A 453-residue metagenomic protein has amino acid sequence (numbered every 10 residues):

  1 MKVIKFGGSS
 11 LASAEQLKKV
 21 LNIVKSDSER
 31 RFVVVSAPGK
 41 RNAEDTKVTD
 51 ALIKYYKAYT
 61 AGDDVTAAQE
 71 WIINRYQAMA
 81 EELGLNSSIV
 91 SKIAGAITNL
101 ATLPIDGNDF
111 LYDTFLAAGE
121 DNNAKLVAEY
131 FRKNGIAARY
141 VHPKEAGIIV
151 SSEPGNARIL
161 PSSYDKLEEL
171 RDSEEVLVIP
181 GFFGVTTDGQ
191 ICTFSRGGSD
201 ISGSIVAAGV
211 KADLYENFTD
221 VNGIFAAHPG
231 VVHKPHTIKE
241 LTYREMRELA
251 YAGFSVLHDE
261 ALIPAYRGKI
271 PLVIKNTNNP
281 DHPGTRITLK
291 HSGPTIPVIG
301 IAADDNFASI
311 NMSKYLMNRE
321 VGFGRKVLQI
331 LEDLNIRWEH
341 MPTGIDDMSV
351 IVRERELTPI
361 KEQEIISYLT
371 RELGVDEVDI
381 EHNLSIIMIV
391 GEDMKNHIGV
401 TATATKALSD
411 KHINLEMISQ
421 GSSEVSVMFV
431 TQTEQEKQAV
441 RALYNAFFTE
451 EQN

Functional and structural regions predicted by a protein language model:
M1-H258, L262, V430-Q432, E451: Nucleotide/pyrophosphate-binding catalytic subdomain
M1-K2, R30-V33, A137-R139, E175-V178 (+14 more regions): Structural motif
A37-K40, F183-G184, N278, L316 (+2 more regions): Active-site-proximal loop/turn and secondary-structure-junction residues that shape catalytic pockets, frequently
P38-G39, V221-G223, L272, N276-D281 (+3 more regions): Glycine-rich beta-alpha junction loops
A146-G147, N222-G223, P280, D346 (+1 more regions): Positions that flank functional sites
L257-D259, G268, N278-T285, P359-E362: Surface-exposed amphipathic alpha-helical tracts and adjacent flexible/coil segments at the periphery of soluble enzymes
P283-N453: A conserved regulatory-domain signal marking ACT and ACT-like small-molecule sensing domains and adjacent regulatory
